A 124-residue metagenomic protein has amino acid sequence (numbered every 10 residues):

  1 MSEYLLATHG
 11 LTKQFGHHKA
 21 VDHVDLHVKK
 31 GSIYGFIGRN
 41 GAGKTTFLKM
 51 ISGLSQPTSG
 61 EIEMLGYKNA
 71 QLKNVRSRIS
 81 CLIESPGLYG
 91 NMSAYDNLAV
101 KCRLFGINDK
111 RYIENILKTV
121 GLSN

Functional and structural regions predicted by a protein language model:
H18-K19, K73: Short coil-to-beta microelement around the adenine-binding A-loop and adjacent beta1/P-loop entry of ABC ATPase
Y34-F36, L48: Short hydrophobic beta-strand immediately N-terminal to the Walker A/P-loop
R39-G43: Walker A (P-loop) phosphate-binding loop of ABC-type ATPase nucleotide-binding domains
S52: Helix-to-loop junction immediately C-terminal to a conserved catalytic motif
G60-V75: Conserved ABC transporter NBD signature motif
A99, R103, K110-N124: Conserved ABC ATPase "signature" region
